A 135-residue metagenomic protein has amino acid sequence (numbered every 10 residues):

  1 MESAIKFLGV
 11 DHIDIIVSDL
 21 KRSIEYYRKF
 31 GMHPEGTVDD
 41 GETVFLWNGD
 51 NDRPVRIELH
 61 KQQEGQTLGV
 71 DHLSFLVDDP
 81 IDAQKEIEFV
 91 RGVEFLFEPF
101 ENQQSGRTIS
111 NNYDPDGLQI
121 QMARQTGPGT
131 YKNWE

Functional and structural regions predicted by a protein language model:
M1-K6, T37, I87, R91-E135: Vicinal oxygen chelate
M1-S3, E58-Q63: Short beta-strand/turn micro-motifs at beta-sheet edges
F7, D14-V55: Core segments of cupin and vicinal oxygen chelate
V10-S18, W47, E64-F89, T108-Y113 (+1 more regions): Vicinal oxygen chelate
S23, Y27, L73, V90: Hydrophobic pocket/interface hotspot
G49-N51, Q63-E64, N102: Short polar/acidic secondary-structure junctions
N51-I57, D116-I120: Short, charged/polar, Gly/Pro-enriched secondary-structure boundary elements
P54, E64-T67, P128-Y131: A short local loop/turn or secondary-structure capping micro-motif enriched for an aromatic residue
